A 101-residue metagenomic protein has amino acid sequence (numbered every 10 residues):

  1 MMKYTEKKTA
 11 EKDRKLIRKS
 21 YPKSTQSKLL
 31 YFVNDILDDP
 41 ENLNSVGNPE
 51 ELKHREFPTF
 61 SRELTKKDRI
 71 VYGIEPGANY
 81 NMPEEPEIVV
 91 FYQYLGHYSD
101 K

Functional and structural regions predicted by a protein language model:
M1, K15-L16, F57, S61-K101: Enriched for short, Lys/Arg-rich terminal
M1-N34: Arg/Lys-rich, positively charged N-terminal/basic patches that mediate binding to nucleic acids
K8, P49-E51, A78: A general structural signal for short secondary-structure boundary/capping elements
E11, S27, F32-V33, N42 (+2 more regions): Homeobox/homeodomain signature
R18-S24, P40-L43, T65: Short, charged helix-to-loop "capping" segments that act as catalytic/coupling loops
D35-R62: A short, surface-exposed loop/turn module that caps and links secondary-structure elements
